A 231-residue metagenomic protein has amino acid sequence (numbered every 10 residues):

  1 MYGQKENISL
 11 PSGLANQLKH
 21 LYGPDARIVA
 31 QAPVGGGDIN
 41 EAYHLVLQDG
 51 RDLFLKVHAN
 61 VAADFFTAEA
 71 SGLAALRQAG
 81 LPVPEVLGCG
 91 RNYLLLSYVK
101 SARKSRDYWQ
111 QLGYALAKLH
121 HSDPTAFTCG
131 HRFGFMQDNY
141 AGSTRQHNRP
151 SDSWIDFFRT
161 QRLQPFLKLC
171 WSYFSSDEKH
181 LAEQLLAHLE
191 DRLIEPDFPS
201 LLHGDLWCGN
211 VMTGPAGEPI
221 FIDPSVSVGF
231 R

Functional and structural regions predicted by a protein language model:
M1-S9: A short, highly charged nucleic-acid-interacting micro-segment common to nuclease and nuclease-linked defense proteins
S9-Y22, P124-L201, G214: An alpha-helical support segment within catalytic cores of ATP-dependent transferases
P24-A32: Conserved N-terminal boundary motif of the eukaryotic protein kinase catalytic domain
D25, D49-R51, E218: Short acidic/polar mixed-charge low-complexity motifs
Q31-A32, Q137, P199, P224: Short, flexible coil/turn micro-motifs enriched in small/turn-prone residues
A32-D156: ATP-binding pocket architecture of kinase catalytic cores
E41-V46, T128, E183-F230: Active-site acidic catalytic loop and adjacent metal/ATP-binding pocket of ATP-dependent phosphoryl transfer enzymes
